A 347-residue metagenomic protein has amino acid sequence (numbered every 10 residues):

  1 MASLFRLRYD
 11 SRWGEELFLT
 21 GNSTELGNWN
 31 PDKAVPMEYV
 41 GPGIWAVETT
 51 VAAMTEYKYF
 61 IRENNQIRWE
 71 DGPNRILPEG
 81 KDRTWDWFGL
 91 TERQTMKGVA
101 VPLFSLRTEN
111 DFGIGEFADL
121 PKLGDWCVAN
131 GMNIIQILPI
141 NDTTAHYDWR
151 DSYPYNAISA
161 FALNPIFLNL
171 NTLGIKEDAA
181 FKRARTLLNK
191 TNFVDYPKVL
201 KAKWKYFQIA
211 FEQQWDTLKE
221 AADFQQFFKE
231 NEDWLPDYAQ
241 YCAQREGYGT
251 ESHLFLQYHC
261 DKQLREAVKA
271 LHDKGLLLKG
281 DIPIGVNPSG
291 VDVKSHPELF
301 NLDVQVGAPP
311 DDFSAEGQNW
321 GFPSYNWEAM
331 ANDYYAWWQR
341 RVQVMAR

Functional and structural regions predicted by a protein language model:
M1, D86-T95: Low-complexity, Pro/Thr/Ser/Gly/Ala-rich linker/spacer regions in secreted, extracellular modular proteins
A2-M54, R62-T84, F112, R150: Aromatic-rich carbohydrate-binding modules that target alpha-glucans
Y9-D10, L90, W126-V128, Q343-R347: A general structural signal for short secondary-structure junctions and capping/turn motifs
S23, L103, G317: Short, small-residue-rich loop/turn micro-motifs
R93-P297, M330-A331: Acidic/aromatic-lined carbohydrate-recognition and catalytic surfaces of CAZymes acting on diverse glycans
L299-M330: Catalytic cores of eukaryotic secretory-pathway lumenal/extracellular enzymes that build and remodel glycoconjugates
G321-R347: Active-site capping/gating regions of soluble enzymes
